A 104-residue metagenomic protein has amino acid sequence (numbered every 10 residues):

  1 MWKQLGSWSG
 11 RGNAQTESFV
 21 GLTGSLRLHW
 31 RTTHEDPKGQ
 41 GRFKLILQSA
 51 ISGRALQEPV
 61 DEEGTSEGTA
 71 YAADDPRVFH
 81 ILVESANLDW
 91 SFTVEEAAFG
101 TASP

Functional and structural regions predicted by a protein language model:
M1-P104: Acidic, Ser/Thr/Pro
